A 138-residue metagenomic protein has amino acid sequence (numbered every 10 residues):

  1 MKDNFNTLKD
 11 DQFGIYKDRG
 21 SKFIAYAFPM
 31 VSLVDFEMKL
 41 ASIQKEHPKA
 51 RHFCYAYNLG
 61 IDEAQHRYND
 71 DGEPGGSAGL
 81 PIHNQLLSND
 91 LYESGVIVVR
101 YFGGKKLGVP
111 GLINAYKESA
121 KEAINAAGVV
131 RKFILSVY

Functional and structural regions predicted by a protein language model:
M1-S77: C-terminal regulatory domains involved in ligand/effector binding and gene-expression control
N6, G14, H66, N89 (+3 more regions): Flexible, active-site-adjacent loop/turn segments at secondary-structure boundaries
V34-A41, K45, N84, N114 (+2 more regions): Solvent-exposed alpha-helical segments within well-ordered globular domains of core cellular machineries
E46, L87-N89, V130-K132: Short, conserved, surface-exposed binding loops centered on an aromatic residue
A50-C54, A78-H83, A120-I124: Glycine-rich loops and low-complexity Gly/Arg-rich segments that provide flexible linkers or classic glycine-based
D70-K105: Conserved interaction-surface patches within small, structured recognition/assembly domains
G95-V98, K105-Y138: Glycine- and Gly-Pro-enriched alpha-helical subdomains that act as flexible, kink-prone "lid/hinge" or packing modules
